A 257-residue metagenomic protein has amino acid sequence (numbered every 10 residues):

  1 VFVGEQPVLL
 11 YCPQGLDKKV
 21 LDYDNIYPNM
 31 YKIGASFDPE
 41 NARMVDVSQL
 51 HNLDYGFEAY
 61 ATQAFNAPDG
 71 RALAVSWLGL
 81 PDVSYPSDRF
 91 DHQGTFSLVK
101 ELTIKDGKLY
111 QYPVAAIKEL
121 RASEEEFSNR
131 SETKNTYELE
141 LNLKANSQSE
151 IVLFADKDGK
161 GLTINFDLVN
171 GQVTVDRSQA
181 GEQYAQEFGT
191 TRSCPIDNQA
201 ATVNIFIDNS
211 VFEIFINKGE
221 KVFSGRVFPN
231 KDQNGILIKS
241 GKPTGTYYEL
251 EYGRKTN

Functional and structural regions predicted by a protein language model:
V1, Q6-K19, R71-L78, D82: Hydrophobic core segments of beta-strands in well-ordered, beta-rich domains
D17-G34, Y85, L98: Structural motif
G34-N257: Beta-rich accessory regions
